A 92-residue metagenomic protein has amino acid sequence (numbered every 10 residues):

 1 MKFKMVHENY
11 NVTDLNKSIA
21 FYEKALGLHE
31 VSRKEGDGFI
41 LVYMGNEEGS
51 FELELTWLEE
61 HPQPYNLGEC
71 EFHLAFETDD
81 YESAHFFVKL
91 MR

Functional and structural regions predicted by a protein language model:
M1-K2, N66-G68: Short, flexible turn/loop "capping" segments at secondary-structure junctions
K2, N9-E52: Core segments of cupin and vicinal oxygen chelate
V6, I40-L41, F72, K89: Residue-level marker for the onset of beta-strands and adjacent loop->beta junctions in well-ordered domains
V12-N16, L67-R92: Vicinal oxygen chelate
R33-K34, P64-L67: Short histidine-centered beta-strand/loop micro-motifs that create catalytic or ligand/metal-coordination sites
F39-L41, E59-Y65: A short, acidic/glycine-rich surface segment
E47-E52, E60-P62, E77-E82: Short, charged/polar surface micro-motifs in flexible loops or helix N-caps
L55: Conserved beta3 VAIK motif of the Hanks protein kinase fold
